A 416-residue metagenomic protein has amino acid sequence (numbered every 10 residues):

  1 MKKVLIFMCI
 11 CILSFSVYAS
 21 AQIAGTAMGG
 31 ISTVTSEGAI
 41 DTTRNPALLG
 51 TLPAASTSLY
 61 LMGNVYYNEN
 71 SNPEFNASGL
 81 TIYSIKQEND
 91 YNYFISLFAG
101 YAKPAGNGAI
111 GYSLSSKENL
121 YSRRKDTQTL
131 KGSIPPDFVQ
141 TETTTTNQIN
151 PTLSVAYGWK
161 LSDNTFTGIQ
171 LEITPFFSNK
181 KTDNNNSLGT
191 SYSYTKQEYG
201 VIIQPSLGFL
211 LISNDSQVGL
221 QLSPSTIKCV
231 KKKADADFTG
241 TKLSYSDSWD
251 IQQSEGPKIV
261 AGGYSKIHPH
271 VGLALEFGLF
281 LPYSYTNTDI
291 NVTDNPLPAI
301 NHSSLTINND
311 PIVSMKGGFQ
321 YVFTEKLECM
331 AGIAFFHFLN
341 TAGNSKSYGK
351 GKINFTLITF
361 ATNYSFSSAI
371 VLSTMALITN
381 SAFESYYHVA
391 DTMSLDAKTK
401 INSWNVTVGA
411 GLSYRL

Functional and structural regions predicted by a protein language model:
M1-V4, D163: Positively charged n-region of N-terminal signal peptides that target proteins for export
K2, L49-T51, Y101-A102, Y199 (+1 more regions): A general structural signal for short secondary-structure junctions and capping/turn motifs
F7-M8, G30, T51, K326: Intrinsically disordered, low-complexity segments enriched in polar/charged small residues
F7-S16: Bacterial N-terminal signal peptides
L13, S56, W159-L161: Long, low-complexity, intrinsically disordered polar/charged segments
S16-N107, S115: N-terminal, post-signal peptide beta-strand-biased segments of exported outer-membrane/organellar beta-barrel and other
S20-G25, S96, P104-L416: Outer-membrane beta-barrel porins/channels
